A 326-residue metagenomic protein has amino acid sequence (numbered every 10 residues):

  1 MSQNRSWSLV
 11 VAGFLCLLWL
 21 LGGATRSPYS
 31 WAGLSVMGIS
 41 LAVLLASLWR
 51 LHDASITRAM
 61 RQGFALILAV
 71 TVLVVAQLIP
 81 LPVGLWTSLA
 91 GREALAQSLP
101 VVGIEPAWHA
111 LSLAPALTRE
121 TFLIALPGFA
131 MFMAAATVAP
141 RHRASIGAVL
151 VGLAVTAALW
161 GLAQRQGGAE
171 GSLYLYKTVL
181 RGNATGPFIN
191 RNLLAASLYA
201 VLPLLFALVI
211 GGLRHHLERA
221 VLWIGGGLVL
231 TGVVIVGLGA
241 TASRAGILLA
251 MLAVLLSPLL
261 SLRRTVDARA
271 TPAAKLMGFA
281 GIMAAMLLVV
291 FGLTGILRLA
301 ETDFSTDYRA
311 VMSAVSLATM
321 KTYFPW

Functional and structural regions predicted by a protein language model:
M1-L21, V36-S47, I67, T71-V74 (+2 more regions): Alpha-helical transmembrane segments of multi-pass inner-membrane proteins
M1-R26, V83-G103: Transmembrane alpha-helical insertion/packing segments
L20-G33, W49-I56: Short, hydrophobic transmembrane alpha-helix segments
S27-L45, R61, A310: Loop-to-helix transition at the N-terminal end of transmembrane alpha-helices
S47-R58, V75-G91, V102-S112, A116 (+2 more regions): Transmembrane alpha-helix boundary signature
Q77, N190, A310-W326: TM-adjacent membrane-interface loops and short helices in multi-pass inner/ER membrane proteins
W86-P115, E170-T185, F304, A318-T319: Interfacial juxtamembrane loops and adjacent helix segments that form the catalytic/substrate-binding surfaces
A300-Y308: Short, contiguous acidic/charged loop-to-helix segments that flank catalytic cores in large enzymes
